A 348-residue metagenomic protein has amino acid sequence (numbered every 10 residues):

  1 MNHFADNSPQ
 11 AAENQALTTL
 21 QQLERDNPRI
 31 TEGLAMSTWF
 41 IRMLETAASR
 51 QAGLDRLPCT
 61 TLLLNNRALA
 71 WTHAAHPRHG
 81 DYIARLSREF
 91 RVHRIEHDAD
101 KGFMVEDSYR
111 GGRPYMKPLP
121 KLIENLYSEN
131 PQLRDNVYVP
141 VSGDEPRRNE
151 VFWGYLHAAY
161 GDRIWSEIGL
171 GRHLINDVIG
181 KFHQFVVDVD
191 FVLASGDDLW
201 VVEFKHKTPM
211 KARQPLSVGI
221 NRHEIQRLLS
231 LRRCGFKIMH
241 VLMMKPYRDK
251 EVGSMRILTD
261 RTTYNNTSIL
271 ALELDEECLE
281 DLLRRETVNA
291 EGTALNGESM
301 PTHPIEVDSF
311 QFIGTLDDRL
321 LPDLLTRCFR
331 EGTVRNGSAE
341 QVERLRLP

Functional and structural regions predicted by a protein language model:
M1-D55, R88, D98-F103, S108-F185 (+1 more regions): Acidic-basic catalytic patches of nuclease active cores, encompassing PD-(D/E)XK and other metal-cofactor nuclease
T31-Y82, V189-K211: Conserved catalytic cores of phosphodiester-cleaving nucleases, focusing on short active-site segments
A74-D81, T208-R227, L231-R232: Mg2+/Mn2+-dependent nuclease catalytic core
R78-I95, A290-G297, P301-T302: Helix-rich interaction surfaces within compact, conserved domain-sized segments that mediate assembly or partner
L86-G111, L229-I269, L274: Nucleic-acid nuclease catalytic cores
A158-I168, I220, T263-A271: Short, charged N-terminal helix-start/capping segments
D188-E203, I220-N221, R227-K250: Internal, well-ordered interaction modules that form the hydrophobic cores of assembly/scaffold domains in eukaryotic
K250-L324: C-terminal structured domain segments
